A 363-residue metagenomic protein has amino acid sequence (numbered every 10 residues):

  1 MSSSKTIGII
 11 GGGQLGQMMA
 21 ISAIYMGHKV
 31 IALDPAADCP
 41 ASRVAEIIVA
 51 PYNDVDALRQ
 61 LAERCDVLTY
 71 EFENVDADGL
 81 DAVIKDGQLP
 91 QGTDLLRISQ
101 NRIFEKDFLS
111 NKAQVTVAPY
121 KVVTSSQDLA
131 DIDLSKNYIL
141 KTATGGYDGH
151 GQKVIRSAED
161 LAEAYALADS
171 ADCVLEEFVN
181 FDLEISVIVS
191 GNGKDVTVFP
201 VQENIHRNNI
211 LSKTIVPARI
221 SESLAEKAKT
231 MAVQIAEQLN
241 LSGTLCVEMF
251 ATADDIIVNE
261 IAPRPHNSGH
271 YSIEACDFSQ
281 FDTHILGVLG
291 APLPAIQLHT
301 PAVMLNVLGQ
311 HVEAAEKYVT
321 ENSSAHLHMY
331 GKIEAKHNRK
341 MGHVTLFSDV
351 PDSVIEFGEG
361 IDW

Functional and structural regions predicted by a protein language model:
M1-Q100, F104-D107: ATP-binding N-terminal substructure of ATP-dependent carboxylate-amine bond-forming enzymes
I98-S186, S190-I235: Active-site nucleotide/adenylate-binding loops and adjacent lid/helix of ATP-dependent enzymes
V189, D255-P265: A short beta-strand motif that forms the metal-chelation/ATP-contact edge of phosphoryl-transfer active sites
G191-D195, A251-D254, S348-V350: Short acidic-glycine loop/turn motifs at beta-strand connectors
T197, L245, I256-E260: Protein kinase-like catalytic core scaffold
E226-C246, T252, P263-Q310: Active-site "cap" helix and flanking loop/linker of ATP-utilizing ligase/carboxylase catalytic domains
L286-W363: Peripheral (often C-terminal) accessory segments that flank ATP-dependent C-N-forming ligase machineries
